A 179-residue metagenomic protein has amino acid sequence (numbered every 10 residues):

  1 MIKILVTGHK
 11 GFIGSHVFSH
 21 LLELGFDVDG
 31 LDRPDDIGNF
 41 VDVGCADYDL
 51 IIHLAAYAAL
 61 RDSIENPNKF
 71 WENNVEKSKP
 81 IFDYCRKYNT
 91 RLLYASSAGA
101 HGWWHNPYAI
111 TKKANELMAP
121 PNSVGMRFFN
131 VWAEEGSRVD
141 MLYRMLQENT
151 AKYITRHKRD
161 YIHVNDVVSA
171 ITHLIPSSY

Functional and structural regions predicted by a protein language model:
I4-L24: N-terminal Rossmann NAD(P)H-binding glycine-rich loop of SDR-like oxidoreductase domains
T7, L31, I51-A55, L92-A98 (+1 more regions): SDR active-site strand-loop-helix element
K10, Y57-R61, S97-H105, F129-W132 (+1 more regions): Active-site segment of SDR-like NAD(P)-dependent oxidoreductases
V28-V43: Adenosine-cofactor binding site in Rossmann-like domains, unifying the SAM/SAH pocket of S-adenosylmethionine-dependent
V41-N73, G99: NAD(P)H-binding glycine-rich loop region in Rossmannoid oxidoreductase-like domains and their noncatalytic homologs
I51, E65-L92: NAD(P)-cofactor binding segment of oxidoreductase domains
K79-A109, V124: Conserved Rossmann-fold NAD(P)-dependent oxidoreductase catalytic core, especially the SDR/UDP-sugar
H105-A109, K113-V168, T172-H173: NAD(P)-dependent short-chain dehydrogenase/reductase
